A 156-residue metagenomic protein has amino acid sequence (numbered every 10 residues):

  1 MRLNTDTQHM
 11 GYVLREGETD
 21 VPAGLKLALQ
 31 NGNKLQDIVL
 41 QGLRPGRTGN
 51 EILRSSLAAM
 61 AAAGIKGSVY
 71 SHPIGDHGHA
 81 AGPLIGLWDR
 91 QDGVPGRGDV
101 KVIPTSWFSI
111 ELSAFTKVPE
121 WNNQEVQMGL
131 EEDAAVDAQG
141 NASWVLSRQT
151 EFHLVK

Functional and structural regions predicted by a protein language model:
M1-K156: Active-site neighborhoods and metal-handling regions in enzymes and metal-associated proteins
